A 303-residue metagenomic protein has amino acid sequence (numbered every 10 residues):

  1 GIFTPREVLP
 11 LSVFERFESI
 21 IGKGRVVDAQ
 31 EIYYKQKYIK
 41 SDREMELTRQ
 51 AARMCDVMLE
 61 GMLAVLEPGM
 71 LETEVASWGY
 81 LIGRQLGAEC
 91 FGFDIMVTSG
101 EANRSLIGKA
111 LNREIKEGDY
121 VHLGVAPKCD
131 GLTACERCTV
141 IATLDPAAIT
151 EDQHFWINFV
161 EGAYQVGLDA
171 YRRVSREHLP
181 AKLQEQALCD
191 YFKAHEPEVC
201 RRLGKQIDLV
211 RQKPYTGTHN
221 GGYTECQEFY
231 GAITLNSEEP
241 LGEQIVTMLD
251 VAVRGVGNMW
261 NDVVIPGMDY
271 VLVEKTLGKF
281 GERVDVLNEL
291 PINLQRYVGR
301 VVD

Functional and structural regions predicted by a protein language model:
G1-D303: Active-site neighborhoods and metal-handling regions in enzymes and metal-associated proteins
